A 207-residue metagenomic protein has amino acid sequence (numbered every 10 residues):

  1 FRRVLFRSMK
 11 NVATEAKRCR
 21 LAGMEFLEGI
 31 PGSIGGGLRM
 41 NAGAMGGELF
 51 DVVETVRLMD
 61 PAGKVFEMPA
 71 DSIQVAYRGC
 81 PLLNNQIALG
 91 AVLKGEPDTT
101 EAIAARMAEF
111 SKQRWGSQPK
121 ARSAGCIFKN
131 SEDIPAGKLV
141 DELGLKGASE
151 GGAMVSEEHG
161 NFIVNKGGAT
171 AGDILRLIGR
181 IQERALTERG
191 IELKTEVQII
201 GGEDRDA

Functional and structural regions predicted by a protein language model:
F1-L5: Short, small-residue-biased leader/transition segments that mark boundaries at the very start of proteins
F6, T14-E15: Surface loops and adjacent helix of pleckstrin homology
F6-R7, G168: Short, surface-exposed acidic/glycine-rich loop or hinge patches that mediate macromolecular interfaces
K10, K17-E54, S123: A gly/ser-rich beta-alpha-beta helix-loop segment of oxidoreductase catalytic cores
E15-A16, R106: Residue-level signal for well-ordered alpha-helical positions
A16, I34, L38-A42, R57-D60 (+2 more regions): Short, well-ordered alpha-helical segments in soluble proteins
M59-A207: Phosphate/pyrophosphate- and phosphate-bearing ligand-binding catalytic cores of soluble enzymes
